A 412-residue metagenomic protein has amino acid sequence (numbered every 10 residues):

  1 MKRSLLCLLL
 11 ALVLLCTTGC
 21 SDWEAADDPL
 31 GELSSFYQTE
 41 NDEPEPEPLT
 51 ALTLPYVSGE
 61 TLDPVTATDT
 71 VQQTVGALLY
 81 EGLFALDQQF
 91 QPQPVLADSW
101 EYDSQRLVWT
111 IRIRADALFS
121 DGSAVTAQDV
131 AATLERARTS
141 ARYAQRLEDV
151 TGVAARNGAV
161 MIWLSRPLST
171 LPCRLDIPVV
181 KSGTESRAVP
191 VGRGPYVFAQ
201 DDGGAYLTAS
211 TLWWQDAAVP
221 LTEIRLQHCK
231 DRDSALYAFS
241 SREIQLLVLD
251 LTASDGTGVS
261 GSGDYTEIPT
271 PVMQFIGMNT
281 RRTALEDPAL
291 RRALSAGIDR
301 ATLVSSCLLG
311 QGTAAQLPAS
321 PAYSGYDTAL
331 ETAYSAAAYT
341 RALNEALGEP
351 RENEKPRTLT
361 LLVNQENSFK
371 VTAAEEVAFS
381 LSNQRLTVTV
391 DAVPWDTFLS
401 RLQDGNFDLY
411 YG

Functional and structural regions predicted by a protein language model:
L54, Q384-G412: Periplasmic binding protein-like
P55-S104, E135: N-terminal lobe/hinge region of extracytoplasmic solute-binding protein
D98-Y143, A284-E286: Aromatic- and charge-enriched surface segment that lines or borders ligand/interaction sites
E101, Q105, Y143-T184, V197-A199: Surface-exposed binding/hinge segments that line and control ligand-binding clefts or catalytic entry sites
L168-E223, D231-D233: Gly/Pro-rich hinge or "lid" segments in bacterial periplasmic/extracellular proteins
T208-W214, I268-A293, G297, S306: A bilobed periplasmic-binding-protein/Venus flytrap-type ligand-binding module shared by bacterial periplasmic
L212-T257: Ligand-site clamp/hinge motif
E286-F379: Append "and occasionally in soluble cytosolic enzymes with long acidic Gly/Pro-rich linkers
